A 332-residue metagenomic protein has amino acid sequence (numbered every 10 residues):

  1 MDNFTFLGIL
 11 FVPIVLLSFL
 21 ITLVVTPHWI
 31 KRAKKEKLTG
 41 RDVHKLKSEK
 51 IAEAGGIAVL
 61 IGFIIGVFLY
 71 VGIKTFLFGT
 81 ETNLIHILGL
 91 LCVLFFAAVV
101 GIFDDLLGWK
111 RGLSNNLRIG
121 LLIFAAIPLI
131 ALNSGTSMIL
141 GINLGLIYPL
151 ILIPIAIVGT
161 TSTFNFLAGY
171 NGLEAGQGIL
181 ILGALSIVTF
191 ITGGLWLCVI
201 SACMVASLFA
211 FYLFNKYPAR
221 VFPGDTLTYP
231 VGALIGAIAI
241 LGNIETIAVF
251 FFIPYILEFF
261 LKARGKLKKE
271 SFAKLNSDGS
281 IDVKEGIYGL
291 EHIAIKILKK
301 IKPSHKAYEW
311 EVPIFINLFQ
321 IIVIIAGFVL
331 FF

Functional and structural regions predicted by a protein language model:
D2-K262, K266, Q320-F332: "…together with the soluble PPM/PP2C metallo-phosphatase catalytic core" -> "…together with the soluble PPM/PP2C
P254-E309: Membrane-proximal soluble regions of multi-pass membrane proteins
I301-F331: A hydrophobic membrane-anchoring alpha-helix module
